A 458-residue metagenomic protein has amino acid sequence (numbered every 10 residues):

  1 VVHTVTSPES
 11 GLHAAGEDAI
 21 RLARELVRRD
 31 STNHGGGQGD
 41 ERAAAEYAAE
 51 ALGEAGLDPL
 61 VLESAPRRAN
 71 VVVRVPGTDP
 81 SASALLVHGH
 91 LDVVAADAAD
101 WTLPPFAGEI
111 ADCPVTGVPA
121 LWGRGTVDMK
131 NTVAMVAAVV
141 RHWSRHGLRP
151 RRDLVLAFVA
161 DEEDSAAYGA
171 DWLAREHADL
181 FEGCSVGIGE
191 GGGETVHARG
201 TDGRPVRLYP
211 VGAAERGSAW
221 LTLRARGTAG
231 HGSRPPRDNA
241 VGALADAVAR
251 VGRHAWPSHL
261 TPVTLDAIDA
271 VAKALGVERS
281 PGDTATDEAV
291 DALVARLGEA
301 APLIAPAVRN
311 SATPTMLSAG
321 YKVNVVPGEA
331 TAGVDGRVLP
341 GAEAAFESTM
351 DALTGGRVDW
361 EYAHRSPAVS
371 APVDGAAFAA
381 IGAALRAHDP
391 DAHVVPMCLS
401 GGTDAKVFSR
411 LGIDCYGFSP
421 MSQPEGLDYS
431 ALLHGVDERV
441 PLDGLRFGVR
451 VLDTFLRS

Functional and structural regions predicted by a protein language model:
V2-A98, E329, G333, E343-E347: N-terminal helical capping/dimerization or prosegment-like subdomains of hydrolases acting on amide or phosphate bonds
V2-T6, G193-A214, S218-F447, D453 (+1 more regions): Metal-dependent amide/peptide-bond hydrolase catalytic core, centered on the "pita-bread" metallohydrolase fold
A82-V155: Active-site metal-coordination/substrate-binding segment of hydrolases, especially metallo-dependent peptidases
L91-V93, A157-A166, E190-T195, A229 (+1 more regions): Acidic, glycine-rich active-site loops and adjacent beta-strand->loop/helix elements that engage anionic groups
P119-A134, E163, D238, R439-R446: Short, conserved micro-motifs enriched in small and acidic residues
K130-L148, D164-R175, A240-D246, R250: Active-site-proximal alpha-helical scaffold in enzymes
R151-V159, S185-I188, V263-L265: Beta-strand segments within the central parallel beta-sheet cores of soluble alpha/beta enzyme folds
R175-G193: A glycine-rich helix N-cap at a beta->alpha junction
